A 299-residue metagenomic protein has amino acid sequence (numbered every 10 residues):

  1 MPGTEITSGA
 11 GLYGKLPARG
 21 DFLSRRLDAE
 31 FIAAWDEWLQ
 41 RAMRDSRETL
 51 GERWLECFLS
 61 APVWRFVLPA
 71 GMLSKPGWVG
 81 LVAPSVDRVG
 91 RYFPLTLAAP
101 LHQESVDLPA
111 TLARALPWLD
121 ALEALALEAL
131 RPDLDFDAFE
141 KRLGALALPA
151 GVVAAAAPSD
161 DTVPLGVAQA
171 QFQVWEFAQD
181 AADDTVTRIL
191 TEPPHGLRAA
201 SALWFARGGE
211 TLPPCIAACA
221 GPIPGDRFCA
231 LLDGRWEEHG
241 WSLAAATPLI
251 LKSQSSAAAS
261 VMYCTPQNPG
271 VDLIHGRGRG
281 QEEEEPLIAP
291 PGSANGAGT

Functional and structural regions predicted by a protein language model:
P2, I6-V63: N-terminal ordered "arm"
G3-K15, F22, R26, M72-T299: Long protein-protein interaction modules used by eukaryotic assembly/scaffold proteins
Q40, G51, P69-G71, S85-D87: An acidic- and aromatic-residue-enriched active-site/binding cleft used to recognize and process polar
C57-P62, F66-P76: Short terminal or interdomain "cap/linker" segment that borders an active site or interface and mediates
